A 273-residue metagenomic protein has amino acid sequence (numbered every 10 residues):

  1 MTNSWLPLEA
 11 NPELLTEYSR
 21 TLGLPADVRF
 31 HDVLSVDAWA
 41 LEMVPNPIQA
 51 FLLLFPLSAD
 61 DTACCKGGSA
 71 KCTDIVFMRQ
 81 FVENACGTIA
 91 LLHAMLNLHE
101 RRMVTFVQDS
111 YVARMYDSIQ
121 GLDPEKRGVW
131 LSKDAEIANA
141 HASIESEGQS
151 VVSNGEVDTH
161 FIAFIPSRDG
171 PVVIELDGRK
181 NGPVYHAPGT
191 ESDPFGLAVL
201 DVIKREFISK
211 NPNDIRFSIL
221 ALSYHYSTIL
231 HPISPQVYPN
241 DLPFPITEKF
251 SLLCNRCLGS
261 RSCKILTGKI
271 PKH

Functional and structural regions predicted by a protein language model:
M1-Y238, P243-H273: Cysteine-dependent deubiquitinase/ubiquitin-like isopeptidase catalytic cores across multiple families
